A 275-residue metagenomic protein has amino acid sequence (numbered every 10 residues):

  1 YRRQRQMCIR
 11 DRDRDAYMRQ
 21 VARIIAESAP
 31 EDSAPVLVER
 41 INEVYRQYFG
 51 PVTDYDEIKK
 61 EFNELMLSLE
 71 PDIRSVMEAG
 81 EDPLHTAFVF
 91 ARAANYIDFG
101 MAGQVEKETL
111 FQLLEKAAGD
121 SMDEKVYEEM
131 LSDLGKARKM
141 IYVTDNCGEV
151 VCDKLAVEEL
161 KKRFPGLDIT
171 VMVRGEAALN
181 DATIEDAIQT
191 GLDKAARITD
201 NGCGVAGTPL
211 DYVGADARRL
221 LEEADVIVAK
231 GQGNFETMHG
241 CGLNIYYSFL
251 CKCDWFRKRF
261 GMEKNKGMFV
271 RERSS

Functional and structural regions predicted by a protein language model:
Y1-I9: Single conserved hydrophobic/aromatic residue that forms the stacking wall/gate of nucleotide- or nucleobase-binding
R5, A137, A224: An anion/phosphate-binding loop that grips the pyrophosphate of nucleotide cofactors and donors
D13-Q47: An N-terminal, globular interaction/scaffold subdomain
R40-A137: Long amphipathic N-terminal alpha/beta scaffold segment
D145-K154, E176-A178, Q232-E236: Gly/Ser/Thr-rich loops at beta-strand to alpha-helix junctions that form or flank small-molecule/cofactor-binding
N146-P165, T170: Histidine-anchored nucleotide/phosphate-binding helix
V173-G175, T183-S275: C-terminal functional extensions of proteins
